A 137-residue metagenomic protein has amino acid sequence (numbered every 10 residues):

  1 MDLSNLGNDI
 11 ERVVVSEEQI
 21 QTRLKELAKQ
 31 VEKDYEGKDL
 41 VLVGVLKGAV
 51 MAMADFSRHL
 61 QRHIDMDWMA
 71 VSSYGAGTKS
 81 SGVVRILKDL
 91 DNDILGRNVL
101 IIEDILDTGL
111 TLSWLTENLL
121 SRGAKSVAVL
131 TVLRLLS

Functional and structural regions predicted by a protein language model:
M1-S137: PRPP-associated nucleotide enzymes
